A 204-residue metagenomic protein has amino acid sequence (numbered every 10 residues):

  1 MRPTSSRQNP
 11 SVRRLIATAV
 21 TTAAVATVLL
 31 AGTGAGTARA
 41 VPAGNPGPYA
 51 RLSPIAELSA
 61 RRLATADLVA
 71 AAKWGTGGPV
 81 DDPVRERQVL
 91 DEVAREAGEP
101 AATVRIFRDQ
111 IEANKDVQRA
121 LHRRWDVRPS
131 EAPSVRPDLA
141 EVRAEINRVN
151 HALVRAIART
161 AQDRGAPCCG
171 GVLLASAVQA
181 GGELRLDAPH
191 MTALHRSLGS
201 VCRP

Functional and structural regions predicted by a protein language model:
M1-V41: Secretory targeting and sorting signals
R2-P3, R14, D163-P204: Glycine-rich, aromatic-bearing surface loops/beta-hairpins
G44-D81: Immediate post-signal-peptide N-terminus of mature secreted/exported proteins
E57, R61-A64, R85-E92, R105-D116 (+3 more regions): Charged, amphipathic alpha-helical oligomerization/scaffolding segments
A71-G98: N-terminal, post-signal-peptide region of Sec/Tat-exported proteins
A72-G77, L121-R124, R128, T160 (+1 more regions): Secondary-structure edge/capping motif, primarily at the C-terminal ends of alpha-helices and the immediately following
E99-E131: Mid-length scaffold segments of soluble, non-membrane domains
D126-T160: Extended amphipathic alpha-helical interaction segments
